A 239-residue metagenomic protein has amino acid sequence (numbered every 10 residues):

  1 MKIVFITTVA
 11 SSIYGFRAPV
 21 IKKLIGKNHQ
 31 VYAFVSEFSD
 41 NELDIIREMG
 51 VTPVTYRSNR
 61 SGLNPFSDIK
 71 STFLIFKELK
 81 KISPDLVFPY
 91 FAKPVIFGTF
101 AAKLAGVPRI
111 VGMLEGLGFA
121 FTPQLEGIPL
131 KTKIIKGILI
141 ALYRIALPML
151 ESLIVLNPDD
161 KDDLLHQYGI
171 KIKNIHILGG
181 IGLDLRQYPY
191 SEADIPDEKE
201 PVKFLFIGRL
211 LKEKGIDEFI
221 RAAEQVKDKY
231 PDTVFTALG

Functional and structural regions predicted by a protein language model:
M1, I46, L185-K203, K227-Y230: Nucleotide-sugar donor-binding and catalytic loop/hinge architecture of NDP-sugar-dependent glycosyltransferases
F5-S67, I177: N-terminal strand-loop element at the rim of the active site of nucleotide-sugar-dependent glycosyltransferases
G15-F16, F66, K70-F73, P108-V111 (+2 more regions): Nucleotide-sugar donor phosphate/pyrophosphate-binding loop at the beta->alpha transition of glycosyltransferases
F34-D40, I207, V234-G239: Glycosyltransferase donor-sugar binding loop
T52-V54, K136, I140-S191, K203: Donor nucleotide-sugar binding/catalytic pocket of nucleotide-sugar-dependent glycosyltransferases
R57-L86, I96-L104, G137-M149, Y230: An amphipathic, basic-hydrophobic alpha-helix
P89-V95, L114: Short His-centered aromatic/hydrophobic patch
I181, E192-K214, I220-E224, T236: Conserved donor-binding/catalytic core segment of Leloir-type glycosyltransferases
